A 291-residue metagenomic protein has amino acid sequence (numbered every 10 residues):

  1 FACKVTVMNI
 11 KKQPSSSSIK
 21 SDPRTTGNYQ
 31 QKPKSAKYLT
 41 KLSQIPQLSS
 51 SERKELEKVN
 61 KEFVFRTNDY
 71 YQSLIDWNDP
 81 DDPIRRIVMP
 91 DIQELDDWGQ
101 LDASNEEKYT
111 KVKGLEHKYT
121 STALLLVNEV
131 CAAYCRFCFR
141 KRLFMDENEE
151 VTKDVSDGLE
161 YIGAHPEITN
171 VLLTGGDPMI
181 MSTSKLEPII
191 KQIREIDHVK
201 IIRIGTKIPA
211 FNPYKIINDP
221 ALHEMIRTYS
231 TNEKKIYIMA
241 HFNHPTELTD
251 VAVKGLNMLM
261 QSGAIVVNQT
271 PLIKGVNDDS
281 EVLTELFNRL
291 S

Functional and structural regions predicted by a protein language model:
A2-K118: Flexible, acidic/Gly-rich N-terminal and inter-domain linker regions that tether and position cofactor-handling modules
E55, V59, A123, D177-P178: Conserved aromatic-histidine-acidic binding/catalytic patches
V64, K108-F139: N-terminal pre-triad scaffold of radical SAM enzymes
E107, Y119, E150-D154, V251: Short secondary-structure boundary/capping elements
L125-L126, F137-C138, N170-M179, I193: Conserved catalytic-core segments centered on acid/base and nucleophilic motifs
F139, T152-D154, H165: Intrinsically disordered, low-complexity linker/loop segments enriched in Gly/Pro and charged/polar residues
R140-E150: Iron-sulfur (Fe-S) cluster-binding segments and ferredoxin-like electron-carrier domains, especially [2Fe-2S]
S156-N170, M179-S291: Conserved AdoMet/S-adenosylmethionine-binding subsite of the radical SAM
